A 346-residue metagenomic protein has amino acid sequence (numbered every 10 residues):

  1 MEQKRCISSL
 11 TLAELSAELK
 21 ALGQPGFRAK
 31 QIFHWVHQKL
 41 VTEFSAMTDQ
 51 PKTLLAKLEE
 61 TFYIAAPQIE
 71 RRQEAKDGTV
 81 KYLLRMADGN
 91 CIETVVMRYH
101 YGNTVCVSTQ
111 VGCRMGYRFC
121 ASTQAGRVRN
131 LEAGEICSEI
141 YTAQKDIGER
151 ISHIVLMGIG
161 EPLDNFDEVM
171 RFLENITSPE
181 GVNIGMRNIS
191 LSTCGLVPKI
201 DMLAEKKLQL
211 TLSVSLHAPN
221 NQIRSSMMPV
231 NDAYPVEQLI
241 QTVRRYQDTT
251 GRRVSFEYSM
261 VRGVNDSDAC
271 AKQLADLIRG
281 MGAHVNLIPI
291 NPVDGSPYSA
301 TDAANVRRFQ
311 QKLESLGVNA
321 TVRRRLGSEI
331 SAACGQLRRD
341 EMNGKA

Functional and structural regions predicted by a protein language model:
M1-I92, R244-R252, Y258-A346: Auxiliary Fe-S-binding modules of radical SAM enzymes
A75, S108-T109, S122, S192 (+1 more regions): Short linear Ser/Thr-Pro motifs
V80, I92, N103-V107, M115 (+1 more regions): Generic beta-strand structural signal
V96-M97, E168: Residue-level structural signal for beta-strand termini and adjacent loop
R98-E135: Canonical Radical SAM [4Fe-4S] cluster-binding loop centered on the CxxxCxxC motif and its immediate flanking residues
Q124-H153: Conserved alpha-helical substructure of the radical SAM core
Q144-A320: Conserved AdoMet/S-adenosylmethionine-binding subsite of the radical SAM
